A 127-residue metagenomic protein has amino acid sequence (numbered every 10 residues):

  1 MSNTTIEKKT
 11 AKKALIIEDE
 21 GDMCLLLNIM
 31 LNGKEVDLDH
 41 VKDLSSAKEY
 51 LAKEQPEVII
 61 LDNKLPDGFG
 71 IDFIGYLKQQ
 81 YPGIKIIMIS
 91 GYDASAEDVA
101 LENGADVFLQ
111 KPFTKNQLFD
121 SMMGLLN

Functional and structural regions predicted by a protein language model:
M1-L15, N116-N127: Non-catalytic signal-transmission and effector/linker regions of two-component phosphorelay proteins
E20-D39: Two-component/phosphorelay signaling modules centered on CheY-like receiver
H40-V58: Acidic, metal-coordinating helix/loop segments flanking the phosphotransfer/catalytic sites of two-component signaling
D43, F69-D72: Acidic catalytic/metal-coordinating carboxylates
D62: Active-site residues of response regulator receiver
I71-Y81: Short amphipathic alpha-helix used as the core "switch/output" element in two-component signaling
D72, D93-L109, D120: Alpha4 helix (beta4-alpha4-beta5 surface) of REC/receiver domains from two-component response regulators
